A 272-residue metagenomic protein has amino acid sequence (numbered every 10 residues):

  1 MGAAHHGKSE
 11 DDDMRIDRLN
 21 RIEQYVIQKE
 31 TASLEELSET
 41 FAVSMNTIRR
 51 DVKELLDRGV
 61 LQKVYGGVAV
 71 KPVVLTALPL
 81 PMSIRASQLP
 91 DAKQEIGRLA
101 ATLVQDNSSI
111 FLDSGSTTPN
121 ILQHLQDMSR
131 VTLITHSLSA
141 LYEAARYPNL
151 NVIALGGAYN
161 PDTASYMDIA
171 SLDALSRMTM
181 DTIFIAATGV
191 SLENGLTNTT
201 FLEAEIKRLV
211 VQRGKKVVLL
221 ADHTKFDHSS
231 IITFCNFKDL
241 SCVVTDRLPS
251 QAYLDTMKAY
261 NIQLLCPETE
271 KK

Functional and structural regions predicted by a protein language model:
G2-R21, Y25-E35, T40, N46 (+5 more regions): HTH-adjacent hinge/linker in prokaryotic transcriptional regulators
H5, E10-D12, D17-Q24, T31-L34 (+4 more regions): Conserved phosphate- and dinucleotide-binding cores of soluble alpha/beta proteins, encompassing both enzyme active
D113-G115: Glycine-rich beta-strand-to-loop/alpha-helix junction loops that act as flexible
S129-R130, V243: Conserved helix-loop-beta element of the AMP-binding
